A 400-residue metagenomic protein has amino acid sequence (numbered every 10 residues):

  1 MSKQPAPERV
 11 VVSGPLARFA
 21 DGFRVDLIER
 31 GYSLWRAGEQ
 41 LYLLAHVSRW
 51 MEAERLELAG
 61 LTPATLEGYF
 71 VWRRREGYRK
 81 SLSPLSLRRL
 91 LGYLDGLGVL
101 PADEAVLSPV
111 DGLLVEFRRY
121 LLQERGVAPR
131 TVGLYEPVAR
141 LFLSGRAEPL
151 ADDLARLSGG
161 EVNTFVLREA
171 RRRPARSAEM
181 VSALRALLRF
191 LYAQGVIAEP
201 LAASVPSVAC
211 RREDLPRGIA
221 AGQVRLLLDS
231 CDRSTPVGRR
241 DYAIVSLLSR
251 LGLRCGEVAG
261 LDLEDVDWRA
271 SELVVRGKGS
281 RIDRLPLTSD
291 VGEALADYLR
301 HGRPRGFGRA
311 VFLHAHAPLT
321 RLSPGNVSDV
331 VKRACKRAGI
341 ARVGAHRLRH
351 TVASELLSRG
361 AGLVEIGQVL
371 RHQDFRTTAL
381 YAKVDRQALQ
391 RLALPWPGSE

Functional and structural regions predicted by a protein language model:
M1-E400: Conserved catalytic core of the tyrosine transesterase superfamily
